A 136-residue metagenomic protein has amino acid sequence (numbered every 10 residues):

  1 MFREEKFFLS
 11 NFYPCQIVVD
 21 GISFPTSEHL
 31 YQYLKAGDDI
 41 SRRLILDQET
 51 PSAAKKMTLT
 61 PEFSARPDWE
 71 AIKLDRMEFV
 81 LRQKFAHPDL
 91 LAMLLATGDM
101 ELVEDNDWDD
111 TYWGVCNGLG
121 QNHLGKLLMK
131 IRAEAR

Functional and structural regions predicted by a protein language model:
M1-R136: Charged, low-complexity intrinsically disordered segments
